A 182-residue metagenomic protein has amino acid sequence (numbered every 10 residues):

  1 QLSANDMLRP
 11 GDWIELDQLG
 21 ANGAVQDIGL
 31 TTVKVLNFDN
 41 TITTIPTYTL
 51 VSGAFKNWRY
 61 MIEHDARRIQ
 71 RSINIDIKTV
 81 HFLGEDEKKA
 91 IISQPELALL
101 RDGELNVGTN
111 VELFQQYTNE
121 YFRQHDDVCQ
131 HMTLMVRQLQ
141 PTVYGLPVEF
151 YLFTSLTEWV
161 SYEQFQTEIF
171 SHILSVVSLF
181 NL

Functional and structural regions predicted by a protein language model:
Q1-L36, T41-T44, V51: Membrane-bilayer interface helices and TM-boundary transition segments
V35-L182: Structured, soluble regulatory/oligomerization domains located on the cytosolic or IMS-facing side of membrane proteins
